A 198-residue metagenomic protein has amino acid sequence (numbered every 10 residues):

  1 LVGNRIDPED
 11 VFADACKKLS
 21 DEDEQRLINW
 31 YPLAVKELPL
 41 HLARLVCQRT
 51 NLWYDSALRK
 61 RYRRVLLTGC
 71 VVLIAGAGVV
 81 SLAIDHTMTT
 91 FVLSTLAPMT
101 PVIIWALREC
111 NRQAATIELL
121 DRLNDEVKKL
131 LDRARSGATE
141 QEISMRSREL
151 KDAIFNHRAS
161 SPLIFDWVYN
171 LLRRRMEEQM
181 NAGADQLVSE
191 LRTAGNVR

Functional and structural regions predicted by a protein language model:
L1-Y62, L119-R198: Conserved non-transmembrane functional hotspots
K60-E118: Alpha-helical transmembrane segments and their immediate juxtamembrane boundary regions in integral membrane proteins
